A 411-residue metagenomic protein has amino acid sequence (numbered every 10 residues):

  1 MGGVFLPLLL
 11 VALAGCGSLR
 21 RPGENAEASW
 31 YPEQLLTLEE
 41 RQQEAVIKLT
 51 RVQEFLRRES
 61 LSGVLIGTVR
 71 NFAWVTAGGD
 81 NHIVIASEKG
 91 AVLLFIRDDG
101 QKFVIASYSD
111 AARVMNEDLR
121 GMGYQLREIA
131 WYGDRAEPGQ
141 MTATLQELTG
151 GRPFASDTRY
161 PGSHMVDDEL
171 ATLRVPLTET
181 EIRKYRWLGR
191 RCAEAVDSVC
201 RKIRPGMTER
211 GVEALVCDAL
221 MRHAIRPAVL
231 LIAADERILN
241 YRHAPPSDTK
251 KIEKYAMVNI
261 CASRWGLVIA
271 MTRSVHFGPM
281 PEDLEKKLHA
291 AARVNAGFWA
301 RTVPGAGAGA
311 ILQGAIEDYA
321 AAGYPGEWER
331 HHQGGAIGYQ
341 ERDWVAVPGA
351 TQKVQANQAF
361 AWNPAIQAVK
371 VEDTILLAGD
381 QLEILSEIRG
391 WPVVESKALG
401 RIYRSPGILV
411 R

Functional and structural regions predicted by a protein language model:
M1-G2, G17: Intrinsically disordered, low-complexity Ser/Thr/Pro-rich tracts
G3-L13: Bacterial N-terminal signal peptides
G17-R411: Active-site neighborhoods and metal-handling regions in enzymes and metal-associated proteins
